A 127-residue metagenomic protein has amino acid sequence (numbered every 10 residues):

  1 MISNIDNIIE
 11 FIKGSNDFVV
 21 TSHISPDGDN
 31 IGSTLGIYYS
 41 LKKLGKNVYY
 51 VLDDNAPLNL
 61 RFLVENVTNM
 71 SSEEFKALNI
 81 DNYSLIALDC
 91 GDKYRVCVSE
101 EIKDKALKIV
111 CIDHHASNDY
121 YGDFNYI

Functional and structural regions predicted by a protein language model:
M1-I127: Replace "Mg2+/Mn2+-dependent" with "divalent metal-dependent
